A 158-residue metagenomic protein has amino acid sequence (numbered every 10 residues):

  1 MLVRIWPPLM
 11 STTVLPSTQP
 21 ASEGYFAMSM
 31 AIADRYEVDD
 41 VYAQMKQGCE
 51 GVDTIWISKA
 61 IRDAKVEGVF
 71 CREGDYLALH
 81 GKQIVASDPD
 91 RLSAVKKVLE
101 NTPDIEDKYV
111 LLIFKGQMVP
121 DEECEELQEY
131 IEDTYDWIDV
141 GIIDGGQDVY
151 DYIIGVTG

Functional and structural regions predicted by a protein language model:
M1, M30, V69-L92, D104-Y130 (+1 more regions): Glycine-rich phosphate/diphosphate-binding loops and the adjacent beta-loop-alpha structural elements that coordinate
M1, P16-A27, K115-V119, I143-D148: Short, ordered loop/turn segments at secondary-structure junctions
R4-W6, S11-T12: Low-acidity, Ser/Thr- and Arg-rich intrinsically disordered low-complexity segments
P7, E129-D136: Short helix-loop-beta junction
S11-Q19, V41: Short hydrophobic/aromatic-enriched beta-strand-loop microsegments
A21-L99: Internal, active-site/partner-interface "lid" segment
I105-F114, Y135-G145: Flexible, glycine/charged-enriched surface loops at secondary-structure junctions
G141-G158: C-terminal edge-of-domain segments
